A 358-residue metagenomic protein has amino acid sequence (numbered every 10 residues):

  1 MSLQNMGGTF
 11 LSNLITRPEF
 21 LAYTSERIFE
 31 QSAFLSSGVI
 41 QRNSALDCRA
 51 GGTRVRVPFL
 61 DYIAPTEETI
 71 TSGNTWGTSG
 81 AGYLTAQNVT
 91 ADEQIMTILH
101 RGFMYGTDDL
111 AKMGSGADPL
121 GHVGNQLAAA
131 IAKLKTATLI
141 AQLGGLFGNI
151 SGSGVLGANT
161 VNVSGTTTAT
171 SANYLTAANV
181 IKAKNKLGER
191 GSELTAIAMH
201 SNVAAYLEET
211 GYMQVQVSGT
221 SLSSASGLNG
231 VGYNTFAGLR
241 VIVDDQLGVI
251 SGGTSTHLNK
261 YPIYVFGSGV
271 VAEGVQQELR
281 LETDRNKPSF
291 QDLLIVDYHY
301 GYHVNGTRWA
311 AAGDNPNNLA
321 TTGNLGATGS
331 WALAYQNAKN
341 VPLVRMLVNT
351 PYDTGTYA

Functional and structural regions predicted by a protein language model:
S2, V57-L60, L110, Y357: Long, position-biased, composition-driven segments near the start of the mature protein
S2-I40, N162-A178, E209-A358: Sequence/fold signature of self-assembling virion shell proteins
L35-R101: Assembly/oligomerization interface modules of large self-assembling protein complexes
A45-L46, K184-G188, N229-V231, E282-T283: A generic local secondary-structure boundary/capping motif
V57, T90-G152, G188-S201, V241 (+2 more regions): Long, contiguous amphipathic alpha-helices that act as assembly "spine/axial" helices in icosahedral shell and virion
I63, V203-A204: Acidic glycine-/aspartate-rich tracts in secreted/extracellular proteins
A81-Y83, Q87-T90, G121-H122, A129-A132 (+2 more regions): Glycine-rich loops and low-complexity Gly/Arg-rich segments that provide flexible linkers or classic glycine-based
T107-E189, N318-A320, N324, A332-P351 (+1 more regions): Alpha-helical scaffold segments that mediate packing/assembly in large oligomeric complexes
